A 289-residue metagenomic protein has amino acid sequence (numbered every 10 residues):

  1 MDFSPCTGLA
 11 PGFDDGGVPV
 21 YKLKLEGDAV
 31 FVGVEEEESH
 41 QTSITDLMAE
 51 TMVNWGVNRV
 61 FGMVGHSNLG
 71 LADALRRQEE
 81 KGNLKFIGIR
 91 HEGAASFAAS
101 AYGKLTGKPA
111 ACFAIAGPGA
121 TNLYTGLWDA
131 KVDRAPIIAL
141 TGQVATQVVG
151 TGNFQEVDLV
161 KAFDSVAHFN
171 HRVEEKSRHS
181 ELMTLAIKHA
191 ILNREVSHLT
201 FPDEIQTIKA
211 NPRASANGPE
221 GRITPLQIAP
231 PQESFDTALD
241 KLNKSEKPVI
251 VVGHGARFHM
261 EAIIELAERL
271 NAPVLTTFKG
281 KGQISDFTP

Functional and structural regions predicted by a protein language model:
M1-S39: Rieske [2Fe-2S] iron-sulfur-binding domain
H40-P289: N-terminal alpha/beta PP-like core and its mobile active-site loop of ThDP/TPP-dependent enzymes
